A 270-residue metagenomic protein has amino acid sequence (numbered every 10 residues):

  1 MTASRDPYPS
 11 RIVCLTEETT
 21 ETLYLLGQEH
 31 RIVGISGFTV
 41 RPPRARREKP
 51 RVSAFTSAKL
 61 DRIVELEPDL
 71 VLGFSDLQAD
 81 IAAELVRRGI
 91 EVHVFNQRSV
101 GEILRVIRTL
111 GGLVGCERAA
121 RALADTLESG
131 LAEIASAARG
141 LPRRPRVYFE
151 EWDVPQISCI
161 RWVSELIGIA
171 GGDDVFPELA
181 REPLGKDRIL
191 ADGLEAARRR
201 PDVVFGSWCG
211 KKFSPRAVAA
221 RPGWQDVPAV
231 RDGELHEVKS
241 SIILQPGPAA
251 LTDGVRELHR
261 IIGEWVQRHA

Functional and structural regions predicted by a protein language model:
M1-A270: N-terminal ligand-binding lobe of clamshell/alpha-beta domains
